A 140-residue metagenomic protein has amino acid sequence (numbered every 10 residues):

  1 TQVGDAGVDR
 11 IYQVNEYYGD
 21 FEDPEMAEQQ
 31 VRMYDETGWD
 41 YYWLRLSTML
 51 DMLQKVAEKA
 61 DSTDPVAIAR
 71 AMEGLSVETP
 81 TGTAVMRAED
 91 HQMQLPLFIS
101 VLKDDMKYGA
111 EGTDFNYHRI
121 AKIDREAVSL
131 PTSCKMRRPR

Functional and structural regions predicted by a protein language model:
T1-L50, E58-T63, T113-R140: Extracellular/periplasmic periplasmic-binding protein-like sensory domains
T1-V3, A71, A84-E89: Intrinsically disordered, low-complexity boundary segments flanking structured domains
Y17, V56, K103-D105: Residue-level signal for short, function-critical loop segments
Q30, A69-M72, L97: A generic alpha-helix structural signal
S47, D64-P80: Short, well-structured alpha-helical segments that form the helix of a local strand-helix-strand
S76, P80-R140: Solvent-exposed, acidic/polar segments of extracytosolic/periplasmic ligand-binding ectodomains
